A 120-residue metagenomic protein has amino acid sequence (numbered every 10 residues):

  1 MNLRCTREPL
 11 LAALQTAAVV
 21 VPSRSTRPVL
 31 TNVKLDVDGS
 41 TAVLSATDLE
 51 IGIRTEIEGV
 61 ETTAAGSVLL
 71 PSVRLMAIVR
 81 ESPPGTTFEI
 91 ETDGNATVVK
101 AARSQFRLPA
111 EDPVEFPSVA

Functional and structural regions predicted by a protein language model:
M1-A120: Structural preference for solvent-exposed beta-strand-turn elements and adjacent flexible terminal/loop segments within
